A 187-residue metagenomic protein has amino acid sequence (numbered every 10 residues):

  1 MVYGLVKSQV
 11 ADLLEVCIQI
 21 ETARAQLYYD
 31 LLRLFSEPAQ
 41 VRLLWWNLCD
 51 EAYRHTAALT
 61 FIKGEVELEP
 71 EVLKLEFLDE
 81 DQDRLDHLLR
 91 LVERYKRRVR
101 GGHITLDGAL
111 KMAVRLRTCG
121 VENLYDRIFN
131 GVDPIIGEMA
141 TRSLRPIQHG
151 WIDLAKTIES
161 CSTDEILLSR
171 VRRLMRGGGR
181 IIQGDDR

Functional and structural regions predicted by a protein language model:
M1-R187: Non-heme di-metal
